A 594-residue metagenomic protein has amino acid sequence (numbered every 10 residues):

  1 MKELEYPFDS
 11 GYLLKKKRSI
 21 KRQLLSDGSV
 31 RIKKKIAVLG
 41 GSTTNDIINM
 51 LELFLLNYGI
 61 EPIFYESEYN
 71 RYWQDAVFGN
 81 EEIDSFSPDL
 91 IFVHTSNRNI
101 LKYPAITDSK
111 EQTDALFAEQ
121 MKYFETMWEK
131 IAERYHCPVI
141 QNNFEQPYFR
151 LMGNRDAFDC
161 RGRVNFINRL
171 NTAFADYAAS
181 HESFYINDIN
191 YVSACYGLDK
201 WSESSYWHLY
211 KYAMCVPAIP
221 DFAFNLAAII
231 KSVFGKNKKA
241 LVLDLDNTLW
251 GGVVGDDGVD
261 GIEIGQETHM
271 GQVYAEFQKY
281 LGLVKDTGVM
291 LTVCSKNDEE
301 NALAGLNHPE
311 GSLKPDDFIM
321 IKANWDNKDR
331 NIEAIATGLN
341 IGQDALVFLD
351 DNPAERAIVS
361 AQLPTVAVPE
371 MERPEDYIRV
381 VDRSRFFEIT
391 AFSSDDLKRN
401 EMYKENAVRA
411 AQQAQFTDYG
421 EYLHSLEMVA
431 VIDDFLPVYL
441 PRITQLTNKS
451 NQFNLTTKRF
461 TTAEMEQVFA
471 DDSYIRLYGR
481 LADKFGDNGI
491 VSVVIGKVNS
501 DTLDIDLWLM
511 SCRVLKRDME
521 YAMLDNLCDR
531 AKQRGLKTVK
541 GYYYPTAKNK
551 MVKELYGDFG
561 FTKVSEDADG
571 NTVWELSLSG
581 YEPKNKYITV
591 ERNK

Functional and structural regions predicted by a protein language model:
M1-V242, L249-W250, G255-G261, A354 (+2 more regions): Extracellular glycan-modifying ectodomains
V254-K279, P364-E372: Basic, amphipathic juxtamembrane/active-site segments that coordinate anionic phosphate or diphosphate groups
Q272, E276-N307, V359, R442 (+4 more regions): Substrate-recognition element of Asp-dependent hydrolases with the DxDx(T/V) motif
N297-A323: Substrate-recognition/cap helix-loop segment adjacent to the acidic, metal-dependent catalytic center of Asp-based
I332-P353, V359: Conserved Lys-Pro-Asp/Glu-containing loop-to-beta segment of HAD-superfamily phosphomonoesterases, centered on
G338, S360, P364-L426, D529-K594: Terminal substrate-recognition subdomain of acyl/acetyltransferases
V431-S511: A conserved beta-strand-loop-helix scaffold within acyl/acetyltransferase catalytic domains
K484, I490-D567: Acyl-donor binding region in acyl/amide transferases
